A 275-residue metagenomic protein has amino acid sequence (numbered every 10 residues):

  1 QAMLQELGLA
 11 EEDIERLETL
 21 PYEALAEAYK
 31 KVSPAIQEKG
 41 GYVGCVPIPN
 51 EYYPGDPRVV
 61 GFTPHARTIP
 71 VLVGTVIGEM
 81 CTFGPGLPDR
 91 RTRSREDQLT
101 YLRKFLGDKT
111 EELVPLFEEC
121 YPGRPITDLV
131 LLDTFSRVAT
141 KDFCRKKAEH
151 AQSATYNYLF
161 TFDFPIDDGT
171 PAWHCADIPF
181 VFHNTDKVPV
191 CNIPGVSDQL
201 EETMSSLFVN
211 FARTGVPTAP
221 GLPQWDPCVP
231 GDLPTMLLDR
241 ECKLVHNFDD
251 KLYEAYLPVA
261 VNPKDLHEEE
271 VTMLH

Functional and structural regions predicted by a protein language model:
Q1-D97, I126-H150: Substrate-access "cap/lid" subdomains that shape and gate the entrance to catalytic or ligand-binding pockets
L20-A24, Y29-S33, F105, C120 (+5 more regions): Alpha-helix boundary/capping residues
Y29-K31, V114-E119, Y158-L159: Short coil/turn segments at secondary-structure boundaries
P85-L106, P223, C228: Short Gly/aromatic-enriched secondary-structure transition segments
E96, R103-E118, P122: Glycine-centered helix-coil hinge/cap
L113-I126, F182-N192: Short glycine/proline-rich turn/loop motifs
C120-P122, I126-T134, V196-T203: Contiguous C-terminal substrate-recognition/catalytic subdomains in enzyme active sites
R137-H275: Mobile gating loops/cap/lid regions near enzyme active sites that modulate substrate access
